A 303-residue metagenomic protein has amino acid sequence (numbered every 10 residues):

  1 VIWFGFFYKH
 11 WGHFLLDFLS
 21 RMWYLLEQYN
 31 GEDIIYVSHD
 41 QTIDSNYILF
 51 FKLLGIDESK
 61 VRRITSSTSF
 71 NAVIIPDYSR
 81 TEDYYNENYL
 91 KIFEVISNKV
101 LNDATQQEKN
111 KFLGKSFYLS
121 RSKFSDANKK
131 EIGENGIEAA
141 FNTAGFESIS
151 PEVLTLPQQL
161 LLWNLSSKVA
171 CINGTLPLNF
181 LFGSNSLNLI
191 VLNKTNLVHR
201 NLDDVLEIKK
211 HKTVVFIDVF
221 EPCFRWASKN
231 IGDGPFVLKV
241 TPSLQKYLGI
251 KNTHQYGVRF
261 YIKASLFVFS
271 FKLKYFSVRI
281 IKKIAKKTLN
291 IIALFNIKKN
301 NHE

Functional and structural regions predicted by a protein language model:
V1-N300: The feature primarily captures lumenal catalytic ectodomains of type II secretory-pathway glycosyltransferases
